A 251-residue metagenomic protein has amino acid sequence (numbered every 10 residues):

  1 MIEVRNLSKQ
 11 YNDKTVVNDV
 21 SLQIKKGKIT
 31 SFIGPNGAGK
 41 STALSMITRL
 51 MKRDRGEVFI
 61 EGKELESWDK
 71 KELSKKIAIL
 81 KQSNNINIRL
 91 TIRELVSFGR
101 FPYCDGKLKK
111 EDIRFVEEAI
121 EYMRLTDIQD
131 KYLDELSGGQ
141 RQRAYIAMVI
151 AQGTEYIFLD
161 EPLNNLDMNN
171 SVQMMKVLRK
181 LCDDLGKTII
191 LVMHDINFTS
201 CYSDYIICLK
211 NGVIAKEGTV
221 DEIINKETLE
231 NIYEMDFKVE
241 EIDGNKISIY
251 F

Functional and structural regions predicted by a protein language model:
I33-P35: The feature captures the beta-strand-to-loop junction immediately N-terminal to the Walker
T48: Helix-to-loop junction immediately C-terminal to a conserved catalytic motif
G56-E64, L73: Conserved ABC transporter NBD signature motif
Y132-L136, Q140: Conserved ABC ATPase signature
I157-E161: Catalytic Walker B motif of ABC-type/P-loop ATPase nucleotide-binding domains
